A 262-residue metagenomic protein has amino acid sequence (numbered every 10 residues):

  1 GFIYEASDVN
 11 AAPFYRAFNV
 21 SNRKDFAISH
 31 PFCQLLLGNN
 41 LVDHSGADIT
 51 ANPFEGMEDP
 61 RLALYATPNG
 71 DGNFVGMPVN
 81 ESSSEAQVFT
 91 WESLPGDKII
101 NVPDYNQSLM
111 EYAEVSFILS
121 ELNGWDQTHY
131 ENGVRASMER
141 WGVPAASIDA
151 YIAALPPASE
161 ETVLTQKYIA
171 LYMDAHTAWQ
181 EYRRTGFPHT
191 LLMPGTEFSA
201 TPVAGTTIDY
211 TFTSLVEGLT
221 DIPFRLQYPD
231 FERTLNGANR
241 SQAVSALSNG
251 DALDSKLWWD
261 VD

Functional and structural regions predicted by a protein language model:
G1-L119, W125-A170, D174-H176, T185 (+1 more regions): Hydrophobic-face positions in mid-chain alpha helices that act as interaction patches
V134-R140, P144-D262: C-terminal functional modules
